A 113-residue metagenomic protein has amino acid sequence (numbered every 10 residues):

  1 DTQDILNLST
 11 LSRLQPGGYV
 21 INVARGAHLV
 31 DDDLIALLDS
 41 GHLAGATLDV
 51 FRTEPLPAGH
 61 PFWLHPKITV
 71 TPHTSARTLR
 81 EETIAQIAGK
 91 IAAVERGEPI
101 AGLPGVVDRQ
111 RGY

Functional and structural regions predicted by a protein language model:
D1-P61: Rossmann-like adenosine-cofactor binding region
P55-Y113: C-terminal helix-to-coil terminal segments
